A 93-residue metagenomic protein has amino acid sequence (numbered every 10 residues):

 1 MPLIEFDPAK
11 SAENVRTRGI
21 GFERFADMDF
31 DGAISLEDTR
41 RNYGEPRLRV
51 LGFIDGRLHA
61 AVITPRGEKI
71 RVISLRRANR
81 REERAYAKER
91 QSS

Functional and structural regions predicted by a protein language model:
M1-S93: Ribonuclease/tRNase effector modules and their secretory precursors
